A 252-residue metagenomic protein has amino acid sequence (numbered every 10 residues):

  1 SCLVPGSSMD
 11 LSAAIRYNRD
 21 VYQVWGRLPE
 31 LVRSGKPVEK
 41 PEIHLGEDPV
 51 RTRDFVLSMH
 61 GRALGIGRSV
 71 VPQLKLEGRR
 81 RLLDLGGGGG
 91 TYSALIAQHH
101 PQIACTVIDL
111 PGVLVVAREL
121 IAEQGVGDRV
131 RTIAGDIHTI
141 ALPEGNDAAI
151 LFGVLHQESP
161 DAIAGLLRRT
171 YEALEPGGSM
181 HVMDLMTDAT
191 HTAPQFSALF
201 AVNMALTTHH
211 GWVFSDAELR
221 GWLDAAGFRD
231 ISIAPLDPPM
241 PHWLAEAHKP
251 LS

Functional and structural regions predicted by a protein language model:
S1-R80: Conserved Class I S-adenosyl-L-methionine-dependent methyltransferase catalytic core
L76, R81, L85-S252: Alpha-helical subdomain
